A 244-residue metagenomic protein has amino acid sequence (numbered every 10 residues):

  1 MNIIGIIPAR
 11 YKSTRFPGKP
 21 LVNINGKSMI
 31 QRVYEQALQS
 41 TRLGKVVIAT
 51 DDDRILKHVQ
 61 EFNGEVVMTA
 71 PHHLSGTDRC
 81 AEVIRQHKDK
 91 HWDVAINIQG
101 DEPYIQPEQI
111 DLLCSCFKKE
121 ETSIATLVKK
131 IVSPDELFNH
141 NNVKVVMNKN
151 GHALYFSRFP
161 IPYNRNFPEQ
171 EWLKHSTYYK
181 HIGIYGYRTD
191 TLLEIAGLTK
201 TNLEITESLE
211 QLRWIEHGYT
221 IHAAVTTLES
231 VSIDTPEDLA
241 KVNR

Functional and structural regions predicted by a protein language model:
N2-A49: N-terminal glycine-rich phosphate-binding loop and ensuing alpha1 helix
G5, V46-I48, A95, A125 (+2 more regions): Hydrophobic/aromatic residues located in beta-strands of well-ordered beta-sheets within soluble catalytic
L43, K90-W92, K119-T122, Y219: Short, high-confidence coil segments that cap the C-terminus of an alpha-helix and link into the following beta-strand
V47, R54-L112: Short phosphate-binding loop-to-helix
T50-D51, I105, Y187, D234: A conserved hydrophobic position in a structured secondary element of the catalytic/binding core that shapes
Q106-L198: Conserved core of the sugar-phosphate nucleotidyltransferase
W172-R244: Conserved alpha/beta core of the MobA/IspD/sugar-nucleotide pyrophosphorylase nucleotidyltransferase superfamily
